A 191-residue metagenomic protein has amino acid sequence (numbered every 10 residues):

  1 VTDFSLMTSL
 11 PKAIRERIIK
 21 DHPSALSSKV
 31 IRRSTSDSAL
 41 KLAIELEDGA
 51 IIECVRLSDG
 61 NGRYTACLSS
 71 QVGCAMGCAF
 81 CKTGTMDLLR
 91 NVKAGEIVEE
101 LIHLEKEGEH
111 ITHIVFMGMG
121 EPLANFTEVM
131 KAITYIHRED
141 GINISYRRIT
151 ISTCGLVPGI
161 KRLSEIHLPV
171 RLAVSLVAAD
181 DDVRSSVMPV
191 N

Functional and structural regions predicted by a protein language model:
V1-Y64: Flexible, acidic/Gly-rich N-terminal and inter-domain linker regions that tether and position cofactor-handling modules
S34-T35, S69-S70, S152, S175: Short linear Ser/Thr-Pro motifs
L46, V72-C74, L176-A178: Short, small-residue-rich loop/turn micro-motifs
S58-E96: Canonical Radical SAM [4Fe-4S] cluster-binding loop centered on the CxxxCxxC motif and its immediate flanking residues
N91-V98, F126-M130: Non-membrane alpha-helical structural segments and their capping/turn regions in soluble enzymes
G95, E99-E107: Ferredoxin-type iron-sulfur electron-transfer modules in oxidoreductases and energy-metabolism complexes
E105-H113, G118-N191: Conserved AdoMet/S-adenosylmethionine-binding subsite of the radical SAM
